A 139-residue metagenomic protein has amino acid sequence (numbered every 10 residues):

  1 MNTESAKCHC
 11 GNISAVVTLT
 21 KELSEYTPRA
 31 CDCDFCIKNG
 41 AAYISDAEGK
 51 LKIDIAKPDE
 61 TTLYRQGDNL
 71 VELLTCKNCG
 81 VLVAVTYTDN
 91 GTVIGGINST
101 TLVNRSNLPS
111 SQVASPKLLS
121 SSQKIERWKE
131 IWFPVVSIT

Functional and structural regions predicted by a protein language model:
M1-K7, N12-T139: A short Gly-Trp-Pro
